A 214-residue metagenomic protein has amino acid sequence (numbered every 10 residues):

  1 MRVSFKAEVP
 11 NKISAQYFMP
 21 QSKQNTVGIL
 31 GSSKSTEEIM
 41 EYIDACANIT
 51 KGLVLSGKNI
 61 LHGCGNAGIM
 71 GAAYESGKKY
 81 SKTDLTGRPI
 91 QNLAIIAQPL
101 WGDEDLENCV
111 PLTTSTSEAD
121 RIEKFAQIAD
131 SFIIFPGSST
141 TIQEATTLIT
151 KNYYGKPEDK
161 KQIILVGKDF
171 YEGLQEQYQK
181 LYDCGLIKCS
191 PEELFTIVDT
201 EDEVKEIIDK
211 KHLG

Functional and structural regions predicted by a protein language model:
M1-A15: Non-Sec secretion/translocation targeting segments of pathogen effectors
Y17-I90: Glycine-rich beta-alpha loop segments
G28-S32, I95-A97, F135-P136, L165-G167: Short beta-strand segments
E37, L100-E104, F170-Q175: Short, charged/polar "capping" segments at the starts of alpha-helices and the immediately preceding loops
T50, C64-P136, T140-T141: Acidic/glycine-enriched connector segments
E118-L194, V204-I207: Conserved phosphate- and dinucleotide-binding cores of soluble alpha/beta proteins, encompassing both enzyme active
D199-L213: C-terminal helix of von Willebrand factor
